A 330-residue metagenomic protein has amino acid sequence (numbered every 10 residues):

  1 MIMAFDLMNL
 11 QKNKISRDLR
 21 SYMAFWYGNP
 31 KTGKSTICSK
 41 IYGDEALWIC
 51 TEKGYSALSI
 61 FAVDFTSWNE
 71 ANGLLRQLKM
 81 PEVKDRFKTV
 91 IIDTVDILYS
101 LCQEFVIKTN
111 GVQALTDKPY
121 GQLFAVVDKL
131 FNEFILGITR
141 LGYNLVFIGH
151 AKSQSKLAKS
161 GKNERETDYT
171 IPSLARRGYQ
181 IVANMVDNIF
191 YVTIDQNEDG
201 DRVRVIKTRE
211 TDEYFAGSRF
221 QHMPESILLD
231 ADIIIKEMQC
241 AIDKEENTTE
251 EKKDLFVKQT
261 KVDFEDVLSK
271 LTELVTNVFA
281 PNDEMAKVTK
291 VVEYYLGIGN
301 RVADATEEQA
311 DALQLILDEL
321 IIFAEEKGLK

Functional and structural regions predicted by a protein language model:
I2-F5, R17-D18, G28, T32 (+1 more regions): Interfaces that engage single-stranded nucleic acids at replication/repair/recombination sites
A4, M8-I92, D96-L101: Conserved P-loop
A46-W48, L145, I189-Y191: Short, well-ordered beta-strand core segments
E52-S56, D96-I97, A151-K156, D195-E198 (+1 more regions): Conserved nucleotide-binding/hydrolysis micro-motifs of P-loop NTPases
R76-M80, N132-L136, T276, D318: Surface-exposed alpha-helical segments enriched in charged/polar residues
D85, L141, N184: Structured loop/turn residues at beta-strand edges in well-structured enzyme cores
I97-R177: P-loop NTPase motor core
L157-E265: Conserved GTP-binding G-domain of TRAFAC-class P-loop NTPases and closely related GTPase folds
